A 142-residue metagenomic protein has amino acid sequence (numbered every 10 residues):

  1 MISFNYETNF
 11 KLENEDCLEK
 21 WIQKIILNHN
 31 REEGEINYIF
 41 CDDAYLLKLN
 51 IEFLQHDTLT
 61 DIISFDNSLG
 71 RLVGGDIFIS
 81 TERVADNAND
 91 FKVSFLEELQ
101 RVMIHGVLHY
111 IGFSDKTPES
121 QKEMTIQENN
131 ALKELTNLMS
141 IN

Functional and structural regions predicted by a protein language model:
M1-L99, I111-N142: An acidic/histidine-cluster motif and surrounding catalytic segment that typifies divalent-metal-assisted enzyme active
I104, L108-G112: Short active-site segment of divalent metal-dependent hydrolases/proteases that encodes the spacing between
